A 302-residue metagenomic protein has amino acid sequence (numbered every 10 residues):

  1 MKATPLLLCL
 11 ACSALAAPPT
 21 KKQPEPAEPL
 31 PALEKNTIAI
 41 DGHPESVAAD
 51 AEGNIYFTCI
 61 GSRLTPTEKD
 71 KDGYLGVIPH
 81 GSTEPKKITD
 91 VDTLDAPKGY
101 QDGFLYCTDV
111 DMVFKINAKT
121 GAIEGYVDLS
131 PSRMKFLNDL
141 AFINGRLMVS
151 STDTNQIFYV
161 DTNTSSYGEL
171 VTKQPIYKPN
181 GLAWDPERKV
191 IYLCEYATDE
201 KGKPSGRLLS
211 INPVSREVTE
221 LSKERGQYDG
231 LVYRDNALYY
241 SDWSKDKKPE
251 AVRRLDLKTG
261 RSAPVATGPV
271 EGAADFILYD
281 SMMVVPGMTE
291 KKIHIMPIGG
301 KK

Functional and structural regions predicted by a protein language model:
Q23-D41: A short helix->beta-strand "capping" segment at the edge of beta-propeller domains
A32-I38, T83-T89, A122-S130, S166-K173 (+2 more regions): A short beta-strand motif characteristic of beta-propeller blades
T37-K71, D95: Beta-strand-rich domains and repeat architectures in extracellular enzymes and scaffolds, especially beta-propellers
D41-E52, T89-L105, S130-M148, P175-V190 (+5 more regions): Beta-rich, blade/repeat-based domains predominating in secreted/periplasmic proteins but also intracellular
T65-D72, S150-D153, D199-S205, S244-P249 (+1 more regions): Short, solvent-exposed loop/turn segments at conserved positions within beta-propeller repeat blades
P66, K71-G76, M112-F114, Q156-F158 (+3 more regions): A short loop-to-beta-strand structural motif that recurs across blades of beta-propeller domains
I78-T83, N117-A122, D161-S165, N212-R216 (+2 more regions): Short loop/turn segments that connect beta-strands within beta-propeller blades
M112-T162: Hydrophobic alpha-helical segments and helix pairs
